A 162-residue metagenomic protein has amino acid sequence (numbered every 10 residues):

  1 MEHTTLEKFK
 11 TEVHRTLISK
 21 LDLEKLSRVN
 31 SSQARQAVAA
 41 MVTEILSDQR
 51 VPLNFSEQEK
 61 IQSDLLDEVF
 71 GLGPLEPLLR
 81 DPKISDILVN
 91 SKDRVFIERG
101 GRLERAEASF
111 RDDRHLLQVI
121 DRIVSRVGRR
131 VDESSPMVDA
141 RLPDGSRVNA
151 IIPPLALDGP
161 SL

Functional and structural regions predicted by a protein language model:
M1-E104: N-terminal anchoring/assembly modules that precede and organize ATP-driven motor systems
D81, V89, R94-L162: P-loop NTP-binding catalytic core
